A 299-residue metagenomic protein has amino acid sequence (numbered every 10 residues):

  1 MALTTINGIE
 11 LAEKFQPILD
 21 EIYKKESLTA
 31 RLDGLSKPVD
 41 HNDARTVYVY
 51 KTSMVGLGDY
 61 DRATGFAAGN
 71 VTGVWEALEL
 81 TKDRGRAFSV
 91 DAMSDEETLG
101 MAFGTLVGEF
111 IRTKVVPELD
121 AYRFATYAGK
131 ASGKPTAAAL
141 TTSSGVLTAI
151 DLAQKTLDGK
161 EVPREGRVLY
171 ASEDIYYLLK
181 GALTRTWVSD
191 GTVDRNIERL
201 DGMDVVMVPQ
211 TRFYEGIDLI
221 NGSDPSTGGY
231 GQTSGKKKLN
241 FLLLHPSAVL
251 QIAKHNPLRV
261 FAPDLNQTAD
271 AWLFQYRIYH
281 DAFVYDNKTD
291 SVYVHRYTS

Functional and structural regions predicted by a protein language model:
M1-I6, D91-A92, S132-L140: Charged, low-complexity surface segments at secondary-structure and domain boundaries
A2-G56, G73-T81, A87, T98 (+3 more regions): Sequence/fold signature of self-assembling virion shell proteins
F15-Y23, L119, R123-Y127, A153 (+2 more regions): Generic structural signal of hydrophobic/aromatic residues within well-ordered alpha-helices of folded domains
V49-K51, G73-P135, G145, D158-E173 (+2 more regions): Long, contiguous amphipathic alpha-helices that act as assembly "spine/axial" helices in icosahedral shell and virion
T64, A125-T126, K130, I220 (+1 more regions): Residue-level detector of alpha-helical recognition elements and their boundaries
G65-F66, V71-V74: Active-site-surrounding "flap" and adjacent substrate/cofactor-binding loops of secreted or lumenal enzymes, prototyped
A131-L200: Extended, solvent-exposed, turn-rich assembly/linker loops in the middle of proteins
